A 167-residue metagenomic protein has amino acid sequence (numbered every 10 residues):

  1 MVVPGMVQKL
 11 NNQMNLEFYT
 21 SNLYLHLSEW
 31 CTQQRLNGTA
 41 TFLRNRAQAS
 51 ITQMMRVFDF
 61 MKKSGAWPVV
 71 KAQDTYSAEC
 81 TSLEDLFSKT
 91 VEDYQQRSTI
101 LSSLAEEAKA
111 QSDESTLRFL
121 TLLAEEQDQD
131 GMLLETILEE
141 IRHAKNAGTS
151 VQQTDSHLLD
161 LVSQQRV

Functional and structural regions predicted by a protein language model:
M1-V167: Iron-associated oxidoreductase/ferritin-like identity signal
